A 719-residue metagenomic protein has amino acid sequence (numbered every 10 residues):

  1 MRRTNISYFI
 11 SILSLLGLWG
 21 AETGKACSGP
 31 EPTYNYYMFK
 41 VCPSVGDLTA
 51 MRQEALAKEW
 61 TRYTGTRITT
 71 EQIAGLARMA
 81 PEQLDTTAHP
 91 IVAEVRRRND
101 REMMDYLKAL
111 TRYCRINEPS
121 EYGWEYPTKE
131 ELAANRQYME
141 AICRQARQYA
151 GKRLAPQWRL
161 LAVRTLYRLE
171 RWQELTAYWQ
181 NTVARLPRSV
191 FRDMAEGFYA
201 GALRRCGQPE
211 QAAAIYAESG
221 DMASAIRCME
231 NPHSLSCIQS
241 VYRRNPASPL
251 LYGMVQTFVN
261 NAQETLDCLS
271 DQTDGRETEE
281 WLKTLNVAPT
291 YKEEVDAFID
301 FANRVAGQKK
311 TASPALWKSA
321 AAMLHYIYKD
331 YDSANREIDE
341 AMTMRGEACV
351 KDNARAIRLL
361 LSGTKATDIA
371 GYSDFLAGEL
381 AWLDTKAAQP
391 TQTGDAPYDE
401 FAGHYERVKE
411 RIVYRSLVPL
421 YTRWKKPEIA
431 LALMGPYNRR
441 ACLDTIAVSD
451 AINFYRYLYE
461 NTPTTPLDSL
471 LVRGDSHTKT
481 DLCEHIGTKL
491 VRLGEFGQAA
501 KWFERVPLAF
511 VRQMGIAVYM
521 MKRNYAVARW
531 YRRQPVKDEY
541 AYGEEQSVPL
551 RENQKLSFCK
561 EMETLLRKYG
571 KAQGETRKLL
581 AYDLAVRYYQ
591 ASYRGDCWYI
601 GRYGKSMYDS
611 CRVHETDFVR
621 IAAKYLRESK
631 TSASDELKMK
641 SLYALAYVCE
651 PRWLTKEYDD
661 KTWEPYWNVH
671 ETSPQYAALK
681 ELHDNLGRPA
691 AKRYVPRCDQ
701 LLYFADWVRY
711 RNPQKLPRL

Functional and structural regions predicted by a protein language model:
M1-I10: Bacterial N-terminal signal peptides that target proteins for export
I10-L18: Bacterial N-terminal signal peptides
G24-R164, L169-L719: Extracytoplasmic/secretory-pathway proteins
